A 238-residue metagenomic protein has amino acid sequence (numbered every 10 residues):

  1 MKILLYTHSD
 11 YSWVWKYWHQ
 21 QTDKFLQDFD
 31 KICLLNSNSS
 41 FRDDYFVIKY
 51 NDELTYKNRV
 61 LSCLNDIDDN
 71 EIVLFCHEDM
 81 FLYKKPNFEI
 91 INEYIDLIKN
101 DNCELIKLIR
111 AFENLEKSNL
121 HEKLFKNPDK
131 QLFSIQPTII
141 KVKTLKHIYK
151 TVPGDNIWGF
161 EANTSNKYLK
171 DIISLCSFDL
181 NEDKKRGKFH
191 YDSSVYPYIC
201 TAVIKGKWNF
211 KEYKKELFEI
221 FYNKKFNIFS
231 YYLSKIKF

Functional and structural regions predicted by a protein language model:
M1-I72: N-terminal anchoring/stem segment of glycosyltransferases
C33-L34, V73-F75, E104-I109, I139 (+1 more regions): A structural signal for short, well-ordered beta-strand segments and their strand-loop junctions that often border
N70-F81: Short beta-strand-to-loop acidic/aromatic patch adjacent to the donor-nucleotide binding site
K85-E113: Conserved donor-nucleotide/metal-binding helix-loop-beta segment in metal-dependent transferases, i.e., the alpha-helix
E116-K130, T144: Short, flexible, basic/aromatic active-site loop/helix in glycosyltransferases
L132-A202: Catalytic core and acceptor-binding pocket of nucleotide-sugar-dependent glycosyltransferases
K205-F238: Membrane-proximal basic amphipathic "stem/tether" segments
